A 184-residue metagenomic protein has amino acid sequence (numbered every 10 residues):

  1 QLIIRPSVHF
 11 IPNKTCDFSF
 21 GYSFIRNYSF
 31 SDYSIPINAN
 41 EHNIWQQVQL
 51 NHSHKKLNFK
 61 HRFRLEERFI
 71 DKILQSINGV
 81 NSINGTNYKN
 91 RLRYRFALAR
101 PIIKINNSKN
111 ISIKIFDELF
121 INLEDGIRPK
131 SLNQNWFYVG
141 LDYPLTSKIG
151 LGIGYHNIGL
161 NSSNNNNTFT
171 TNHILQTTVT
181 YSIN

Functional and structural regions predicted by a protein language model:
Q1-K56: Hydrophobic/aromatic-rich structural module bridging two neighboring secondary-structure elements via a short loop
L2, N40-I44, T86-Y94, S131-F137 (+1 more regions): Residues that define the transmembrane beta-barrel architecture of outer-membrane proteins
P6-F10, Q46-H52, L65, Y94-I102 (+3 more regions): Residues on the lipid-exposed face of transmembrane beta-strands in outer-membrane beta-barrel proteins
T15-F20, K55-F59, K104-I111, S147-I153: Repeated loop/turn-to-beta-strand initiation elements of outer-membrane beta-barrel proteins
Y22-Y28, H52-H54, L65-F69, L119-L123 (+2 more regions): Transmembrane beta-strands of outer-membrane beta-barrel pores
S31-I35, G79-T86, E124-I127, S163-N167: Extracellular loop and loop/strand-boundary signature of outer-membrane beta-barrel proteins
R64-L123, V179-I183: Detector for outer-membrane/organellar transmembrane beta-barrel domains, recognizing the amphipathic beta-strand
I115, G126-I127, L132, W136-N184: Predominantly the C-terminal beta-signal and adjacent terminal strand-loop region of outer-membrane beta-barrel
